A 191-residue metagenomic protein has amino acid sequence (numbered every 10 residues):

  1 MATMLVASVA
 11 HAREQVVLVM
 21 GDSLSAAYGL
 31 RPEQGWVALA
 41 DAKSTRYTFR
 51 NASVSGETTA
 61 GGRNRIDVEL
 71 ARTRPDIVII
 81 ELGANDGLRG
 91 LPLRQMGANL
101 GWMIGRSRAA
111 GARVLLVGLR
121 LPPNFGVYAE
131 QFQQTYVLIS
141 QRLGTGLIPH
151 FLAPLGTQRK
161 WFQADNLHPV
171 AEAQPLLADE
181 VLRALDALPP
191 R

Functional and structural regions predicted by a protein language model:
M1-M4: N-terminal export leaders
A7-V9: N-terminal signal peptide c-region/cleavage motif recognized by signal peptidases
H11-T58, R65-R74: Serine-esterase "nucleophile elbow" of acetyl-processing enzymes
L39-T45, R63-R191: Alpha-helical cap/lid subdomain in secreted, periplasmic, or secretory-pathway luminal O-acyl-processing enzymes
